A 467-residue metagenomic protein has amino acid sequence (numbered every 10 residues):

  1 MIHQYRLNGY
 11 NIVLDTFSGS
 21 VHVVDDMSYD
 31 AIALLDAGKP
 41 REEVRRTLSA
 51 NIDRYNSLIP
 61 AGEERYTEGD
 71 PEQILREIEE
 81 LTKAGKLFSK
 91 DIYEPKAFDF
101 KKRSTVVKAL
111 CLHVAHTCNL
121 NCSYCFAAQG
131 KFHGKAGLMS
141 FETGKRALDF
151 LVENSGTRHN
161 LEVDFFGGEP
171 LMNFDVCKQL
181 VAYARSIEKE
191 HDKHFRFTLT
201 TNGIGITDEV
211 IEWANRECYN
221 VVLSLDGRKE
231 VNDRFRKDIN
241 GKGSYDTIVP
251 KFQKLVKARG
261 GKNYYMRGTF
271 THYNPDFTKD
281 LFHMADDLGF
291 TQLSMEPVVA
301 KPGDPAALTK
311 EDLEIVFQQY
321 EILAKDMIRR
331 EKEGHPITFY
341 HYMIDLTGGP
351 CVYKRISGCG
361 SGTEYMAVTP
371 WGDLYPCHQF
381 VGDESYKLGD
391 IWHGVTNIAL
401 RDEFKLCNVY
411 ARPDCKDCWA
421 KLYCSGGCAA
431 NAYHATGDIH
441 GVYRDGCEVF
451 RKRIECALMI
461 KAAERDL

Functional and structural regions predicted by a protein language model:
M1-L35: Acidic, low-complexity/disordered tracts enriched in E/D and polar residues
K39-E64: Short acidic, hydrophobic short linear motifs in intrinsically disordered regions
Y66-G69, Q73-E212, E217: Conserved alpha-helical substructure of the radical SAM core
C125-K131, G261, W419-A420, Y433: Detector for the c-type heme attachment site
G144, L148-D164, N173-V298: Radical SAM/AdoMet-radical enzyme domain recognition
L148-F166, F404, V442-L467: Short Fe-S-cluster ligation motifs
E314-G348, H378-S425: C-terminal accessory region of radical SAM enzymes
K405-C456: Cysteine-cluster motifs in flexible loop/terminal segments that predominantly coordinate metals
